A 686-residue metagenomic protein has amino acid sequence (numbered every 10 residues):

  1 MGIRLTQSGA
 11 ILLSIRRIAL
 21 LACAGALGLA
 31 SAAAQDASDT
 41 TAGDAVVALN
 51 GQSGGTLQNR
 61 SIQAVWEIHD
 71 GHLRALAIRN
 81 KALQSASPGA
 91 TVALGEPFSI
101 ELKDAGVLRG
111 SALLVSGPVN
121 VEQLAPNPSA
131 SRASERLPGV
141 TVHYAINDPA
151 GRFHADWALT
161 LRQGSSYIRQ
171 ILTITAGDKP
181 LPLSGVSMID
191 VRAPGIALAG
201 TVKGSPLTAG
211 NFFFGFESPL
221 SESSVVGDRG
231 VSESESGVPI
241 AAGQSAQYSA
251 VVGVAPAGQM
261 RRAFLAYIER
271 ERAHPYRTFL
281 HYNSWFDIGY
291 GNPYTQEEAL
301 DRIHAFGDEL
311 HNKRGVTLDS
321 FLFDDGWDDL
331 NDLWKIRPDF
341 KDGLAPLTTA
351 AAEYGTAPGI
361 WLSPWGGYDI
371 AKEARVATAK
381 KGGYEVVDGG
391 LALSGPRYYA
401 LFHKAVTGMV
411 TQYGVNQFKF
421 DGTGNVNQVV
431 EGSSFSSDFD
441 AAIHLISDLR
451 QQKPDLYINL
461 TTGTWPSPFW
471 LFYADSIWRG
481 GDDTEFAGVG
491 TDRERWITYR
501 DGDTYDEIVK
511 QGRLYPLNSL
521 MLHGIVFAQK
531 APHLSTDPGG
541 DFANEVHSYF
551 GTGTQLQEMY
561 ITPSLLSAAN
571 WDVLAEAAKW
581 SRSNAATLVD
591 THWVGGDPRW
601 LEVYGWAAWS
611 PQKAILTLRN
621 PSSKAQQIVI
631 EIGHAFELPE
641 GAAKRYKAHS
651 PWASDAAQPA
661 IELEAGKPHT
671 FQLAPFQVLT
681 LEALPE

Functional and structural regions predicted by a protein language model:
T40-A42, L49, T56, D104-S165: Extended, loop-rich substrate-binding clefts of extracytoplasmic carbohydrate-active enzymes
Q58, H69-G71, F153, L159-P206 (+1 more regions): Acidic (Asp/Glu-rich), glycine- and aromatic
E235-P256, F671-L684: Short Pro-Gly-centered flexible turn/kink motifs
G243, A442-S654, P668-L679: Active-site-proximal substrate-binding groove within the catalytic cores of carbohydrate-active enzymes
Q259-F264, L280, S320-F323, G343-V386 (+2 more regions): Glycine-rich, aromatic-flanked loop segments that form ligand/cofactor-binding clefts across common enzyme folds
M260-S320, D324-D328: An acidic-aromatic substrate-binding cleft motif
N283-L300, W327-K341, Y384-L401, G424-F439: The substrate-binding groove and active-site-proximal loops of carbohydrate-active enzymes, especially glycoside
I288-P293, A357-Y413, G424: Active-site-adjacent "subsite" loops/lids of carbohydrate-active enzymes
